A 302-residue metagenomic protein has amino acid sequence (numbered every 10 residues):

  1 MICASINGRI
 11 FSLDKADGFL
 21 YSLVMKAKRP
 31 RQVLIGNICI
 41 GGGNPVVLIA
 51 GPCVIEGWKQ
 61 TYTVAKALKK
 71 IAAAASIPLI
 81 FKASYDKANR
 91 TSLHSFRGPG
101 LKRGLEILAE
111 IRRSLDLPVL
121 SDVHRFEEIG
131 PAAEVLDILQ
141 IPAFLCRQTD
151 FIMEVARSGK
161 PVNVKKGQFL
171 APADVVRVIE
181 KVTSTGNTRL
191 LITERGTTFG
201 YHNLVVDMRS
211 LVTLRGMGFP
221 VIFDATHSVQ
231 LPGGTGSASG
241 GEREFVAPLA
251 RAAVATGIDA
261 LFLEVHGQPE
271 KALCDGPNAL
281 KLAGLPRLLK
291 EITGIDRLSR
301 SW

Functional and structural regions predicted by a protein language model:
M1, S5, R9-I10, D14 (+1 more regions): Short, positively charged and aromatic/hydrophobic N-terminal segments
V24-L48, R300-W302: N-terminal amphipathic alpha-helix/helix-capping segment at the start of soluble metabolic enzymes
P45-I49, P78-K82, P118-L120, D137-I138 (+4 more regions): Structural preference for beta-strand elements that scaffold enzyme active sites
P52-T61, L79-L101, H266-G276: Glycine-rich, proline-tolerant flexible connector loops at the mouths of alpha/beta enzymes
L68-K70, F96-V119, V155-P161, V212-G218 (+1 more regions): Alpha-helix-loop-beta-strand connector modules within alpha/beta enzyme cores
H94-K102, I138-L145, Y201-M208, V229-V254 (+2 more regions): Active-site-adjacent loop and "lid" segments of alpha/beta metabolic enzymes
P99-G100, S114-E128, D137-D150, P161-P172 (+1 more regions): Catalytic beta/alpha-barrel core
G159, N163-V265: Catalytic alpha/beta core domains of metabolic enzymes, predominantly
